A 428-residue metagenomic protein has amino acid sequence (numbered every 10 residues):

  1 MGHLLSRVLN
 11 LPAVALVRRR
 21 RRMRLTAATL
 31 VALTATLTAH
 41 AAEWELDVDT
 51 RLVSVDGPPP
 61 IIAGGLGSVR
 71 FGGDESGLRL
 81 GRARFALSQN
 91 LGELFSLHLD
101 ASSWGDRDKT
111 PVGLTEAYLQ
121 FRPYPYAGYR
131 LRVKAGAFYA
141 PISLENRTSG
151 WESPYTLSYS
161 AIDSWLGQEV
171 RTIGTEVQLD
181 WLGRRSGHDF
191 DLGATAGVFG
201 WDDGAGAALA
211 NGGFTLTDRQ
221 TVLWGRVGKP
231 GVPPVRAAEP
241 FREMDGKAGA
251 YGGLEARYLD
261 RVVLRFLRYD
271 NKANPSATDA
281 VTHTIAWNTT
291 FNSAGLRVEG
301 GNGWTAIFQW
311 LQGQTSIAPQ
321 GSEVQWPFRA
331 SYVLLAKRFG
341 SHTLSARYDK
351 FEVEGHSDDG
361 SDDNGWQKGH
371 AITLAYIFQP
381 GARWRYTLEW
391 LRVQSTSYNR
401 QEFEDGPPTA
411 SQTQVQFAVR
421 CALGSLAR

Functional and structural regions predicted by a protein language model:
M1-R21: N-terminal secretory signal peptides that target proteins for export/translocation
T26-T36: Bacterial N-terminal signal peptides
A41-E43, P111, F121-V133, E169-L334 (+1 more regions): Signature for the C-terminal beta-barrel architecture of outer-membrane proteins
A42-V55, D74-G212, E255-D260, L334-E354: Outer membrane beta-barrel
V53-G81, N211, A237-E239, A280: Surface-exposed strand-loop-strand hairpins of Gram-negative outer-membrane beta-barrel proteins
P60-A63, T148-W151, E402: Short, glycine/charged-enriched secondary-structure capping and boundary segments
G72, A117-F121, R261-R428: Outer-membrane beta-barrel pore domains
